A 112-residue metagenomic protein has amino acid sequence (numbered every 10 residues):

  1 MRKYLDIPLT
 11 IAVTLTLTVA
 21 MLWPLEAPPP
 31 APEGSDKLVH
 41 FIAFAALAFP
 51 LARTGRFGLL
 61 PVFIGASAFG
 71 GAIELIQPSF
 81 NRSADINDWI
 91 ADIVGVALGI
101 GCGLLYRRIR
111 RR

Functional and structural regions predicted by a protein language model:
M1-W89, I93-R112: Bulky hydrophobic segments
